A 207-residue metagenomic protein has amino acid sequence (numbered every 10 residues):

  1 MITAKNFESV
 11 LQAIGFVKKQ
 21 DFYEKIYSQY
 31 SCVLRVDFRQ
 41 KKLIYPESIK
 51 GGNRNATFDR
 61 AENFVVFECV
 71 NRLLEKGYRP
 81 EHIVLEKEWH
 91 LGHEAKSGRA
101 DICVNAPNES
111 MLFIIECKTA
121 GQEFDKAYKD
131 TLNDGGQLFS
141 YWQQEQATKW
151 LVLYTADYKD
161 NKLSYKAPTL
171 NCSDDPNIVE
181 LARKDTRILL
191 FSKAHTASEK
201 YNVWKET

Functional and structural regions predicted by a protein language model:
M1-N6, Q12-F16, S173-T207: Non-catalytic C-terminal interaction segments of nucleic acid-processing enzymes
M1-R60: Interdomain/boundary linker segments immediately adjacent to catalytic/signaling cores
F22-V33, P46, R54-F58, E81-E109: Active-site metal-binding core of divalent-cation-utilizing nuclease and nuclease-like domains
A61-V65, D134-Q137: Conserved alpha-helical elements of sugar-nucleotide-dependent glycosyltransferases
C69, A100-F124, Y141: Conserved catalytic cores of phosphodiester-cleaving nucleases, focusing on short active-site segments
R72-P80: Short helix-loop-beta junction
E81, E94-S97, M111-I114, Q122-G135: Active-site-adjacent loop/helix micro-motif of nuclease/hydrolase catalytic cores
F124-I178: Nucleic-acid nuclease catalytic cores
